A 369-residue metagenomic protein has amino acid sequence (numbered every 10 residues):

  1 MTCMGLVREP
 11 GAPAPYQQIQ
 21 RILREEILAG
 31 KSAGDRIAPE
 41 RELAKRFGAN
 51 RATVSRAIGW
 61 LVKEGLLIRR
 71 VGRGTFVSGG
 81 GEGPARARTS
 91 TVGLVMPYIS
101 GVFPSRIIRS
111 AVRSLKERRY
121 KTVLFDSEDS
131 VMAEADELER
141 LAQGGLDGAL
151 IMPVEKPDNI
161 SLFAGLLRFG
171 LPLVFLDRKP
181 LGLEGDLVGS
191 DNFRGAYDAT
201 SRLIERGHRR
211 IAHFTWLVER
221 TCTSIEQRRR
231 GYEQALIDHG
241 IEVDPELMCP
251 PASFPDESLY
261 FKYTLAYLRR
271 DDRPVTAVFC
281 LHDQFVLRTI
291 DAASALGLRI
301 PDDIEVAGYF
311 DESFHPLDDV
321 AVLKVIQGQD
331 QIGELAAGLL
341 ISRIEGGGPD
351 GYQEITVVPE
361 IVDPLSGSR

Functional and structural regions predicted by a protein language model:
M1-G48, R56-G59, R86, R109: Extreme N-terminal segment that seeds HTH/winged-HTH DNA-binding domains in transcriptional regulators
Q17-R21, A29, E82-D147, V218 (+1 more regions): Amphipathic helical "hinge" segments at domain boundaries
I22, K262-R369: Flexible loop/turn connectors
K31, R36, E64-G72, F76-G79: Beta-hairpin "wing" of winged helix-turn-helix
G93-L94, L146-P153, A212-T215, D272-H282 (+1 more regions): Periplasmic-binding protein-like
M96-R106, F125-A133, V188-D198, F214-T264 (+4 more regions): Hinge/beta->alpha junction and helix N-cap segments in small-molecule ligand-binding domains
M152-D198, V218, Q284, F310-V322: Flexible loop/hinge segments that line or gate small-molecule binding clefts
R210, V243-L247, I300-I304: Short acidic capping loops at alpha-helix termini that bridge into adjacent secondary structure
